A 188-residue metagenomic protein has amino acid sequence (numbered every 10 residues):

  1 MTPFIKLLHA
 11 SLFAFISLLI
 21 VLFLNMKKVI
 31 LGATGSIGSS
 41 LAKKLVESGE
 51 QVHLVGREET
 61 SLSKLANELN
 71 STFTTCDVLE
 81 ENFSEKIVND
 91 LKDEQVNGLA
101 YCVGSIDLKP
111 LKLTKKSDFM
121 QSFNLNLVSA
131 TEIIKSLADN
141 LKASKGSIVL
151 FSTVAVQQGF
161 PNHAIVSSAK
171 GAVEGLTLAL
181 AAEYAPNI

Functional and structural regions predicted by a protein language model:
T34, A42: N-terminal Rossmann NAD(P)H-binding glycine-rich loop of SDR-like oxidoreductase domains
L69-N82: Rossmann-fold cofactor-recognition segment
P110-L111, K115-F123: Substrate-binding pocket helix/loop in short-chain dehydrogenase/reductase
K112, Q158-A164: Active-site loop immediately N-terminal to the catalytic Tyr-X3-Lys motif of short-chain dehydrogenase/reductase
I134, A169: Active-site helix of classical SDR
D139, A182-P186: Alpha-helical segment proximal to the catalytic Tyr-Lys
T153: Residue(s) in the substrate-gating loop at a strand-loop-helix junction that position the organic substrate next
